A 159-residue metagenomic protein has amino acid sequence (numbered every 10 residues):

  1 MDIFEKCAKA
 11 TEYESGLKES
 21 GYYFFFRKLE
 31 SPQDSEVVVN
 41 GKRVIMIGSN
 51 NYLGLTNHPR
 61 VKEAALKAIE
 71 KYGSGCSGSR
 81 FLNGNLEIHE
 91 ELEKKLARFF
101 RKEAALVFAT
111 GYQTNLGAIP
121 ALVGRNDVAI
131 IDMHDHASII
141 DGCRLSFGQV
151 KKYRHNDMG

Functional and structural regions predicted by a protein language model:
T11-E12, G16-S74: N-terminal "arm"/small-domain region of PLP-dependent enzymes with the aminotransferase-like
E63, A68-G111: Conserved N-terminal alpha-helix of the aminotransferase class I/II PLP-enzyme fold
A104-A109, I131-D132, K152: General beta-strand structural signal in soluble alpha/beta enzymes
V107, Y112-A118, S138-I139: Short glycine/serine/threonine-rich phosphate/pyrophosphate-binding segments that cradle anionic phosphate groups
A118-A137: Conserved PLP-anchoring active-site segment centered on the Schiff-base-forming lysine
R125, L145-F147: Short, structured coil segments at secondary-structure junctions
R154, M158: Pyridoxal 5′-phosphate
